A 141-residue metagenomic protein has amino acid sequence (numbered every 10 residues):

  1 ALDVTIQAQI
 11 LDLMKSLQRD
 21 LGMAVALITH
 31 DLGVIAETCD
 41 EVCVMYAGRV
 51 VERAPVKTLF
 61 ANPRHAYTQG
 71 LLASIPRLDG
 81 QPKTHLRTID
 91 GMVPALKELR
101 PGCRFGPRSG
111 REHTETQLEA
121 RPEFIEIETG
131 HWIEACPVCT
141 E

Functional and structural regions predicted by a protein language model:
A1-L2, V25, P122, T129: Compositionally biased, low-complexity segments enriched in small residues
L2, I6-T84: P-loop NTP-binding/switch modules centered on Walker-like glycine-rich loops
V56-E141: Charged, flexible cofactor/metal-binding loops and thiol motifs
